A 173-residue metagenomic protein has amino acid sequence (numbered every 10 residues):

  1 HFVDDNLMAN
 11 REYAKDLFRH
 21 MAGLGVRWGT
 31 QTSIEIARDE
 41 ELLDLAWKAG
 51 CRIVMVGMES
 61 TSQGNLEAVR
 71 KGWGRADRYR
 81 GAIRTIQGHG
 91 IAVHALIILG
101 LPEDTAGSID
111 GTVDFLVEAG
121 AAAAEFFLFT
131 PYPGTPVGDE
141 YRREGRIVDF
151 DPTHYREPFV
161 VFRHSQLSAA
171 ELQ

Functional and structural regions predicted by a protein language model:
H1-V3: Active-site groove signature of glycoside hydrolases
N6-E12, D16-Q173: A structural motif corresponding to the C-terminal lobe/cap of the Radical SAM core domain
